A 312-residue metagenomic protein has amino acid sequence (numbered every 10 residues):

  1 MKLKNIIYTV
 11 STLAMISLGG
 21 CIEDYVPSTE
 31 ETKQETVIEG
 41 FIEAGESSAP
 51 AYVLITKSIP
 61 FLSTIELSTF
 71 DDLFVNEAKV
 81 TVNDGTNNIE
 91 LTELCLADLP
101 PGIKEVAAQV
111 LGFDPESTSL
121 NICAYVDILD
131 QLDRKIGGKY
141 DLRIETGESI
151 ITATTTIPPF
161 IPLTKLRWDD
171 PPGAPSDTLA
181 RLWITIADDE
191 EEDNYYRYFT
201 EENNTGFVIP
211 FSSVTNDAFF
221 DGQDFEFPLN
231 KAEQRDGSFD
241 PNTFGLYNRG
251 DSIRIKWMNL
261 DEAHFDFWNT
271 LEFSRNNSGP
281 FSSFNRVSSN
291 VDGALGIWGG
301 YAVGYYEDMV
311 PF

Functional and structural regions predicted by a protein language model:
M1-N5, E23: Positively charged n-region of N-terminal signal peptides that target proteins for export
K4-T12: Sec-dependent signal peptide recognition, specifically the positively charged N-region followed immediately by
S17-G20: C-terminal motif of bacterial Sec signal peptides marking the signal peptidase cleavage site
I22-F312: A sequence/structural signal for flexible, mid-protein segments enriched in small/helix-disrupting residues
